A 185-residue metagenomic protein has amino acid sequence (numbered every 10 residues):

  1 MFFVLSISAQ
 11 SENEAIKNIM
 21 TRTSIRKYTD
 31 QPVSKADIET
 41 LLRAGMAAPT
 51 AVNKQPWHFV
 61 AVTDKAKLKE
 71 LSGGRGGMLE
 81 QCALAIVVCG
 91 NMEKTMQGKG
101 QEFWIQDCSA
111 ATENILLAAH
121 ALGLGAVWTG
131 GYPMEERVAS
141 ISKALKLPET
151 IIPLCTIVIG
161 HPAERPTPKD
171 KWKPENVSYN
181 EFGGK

Functional and structural regions predicted by a protein language model:
M1-S6: Bacterial N-terminal signal peptides
I7-K185: Acidic, surface-exposed loops and disordered segments
